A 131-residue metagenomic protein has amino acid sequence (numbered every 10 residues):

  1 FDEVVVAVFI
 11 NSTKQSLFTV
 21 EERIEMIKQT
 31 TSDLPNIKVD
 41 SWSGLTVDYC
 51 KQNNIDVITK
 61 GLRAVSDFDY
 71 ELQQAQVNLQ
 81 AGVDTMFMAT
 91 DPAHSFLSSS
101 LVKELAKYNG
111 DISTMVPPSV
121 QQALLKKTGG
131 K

Functional and structural regions predicted by a protein language model:
F1-K131: Nucleotidyltransferase catalytic core that binds NTPs
